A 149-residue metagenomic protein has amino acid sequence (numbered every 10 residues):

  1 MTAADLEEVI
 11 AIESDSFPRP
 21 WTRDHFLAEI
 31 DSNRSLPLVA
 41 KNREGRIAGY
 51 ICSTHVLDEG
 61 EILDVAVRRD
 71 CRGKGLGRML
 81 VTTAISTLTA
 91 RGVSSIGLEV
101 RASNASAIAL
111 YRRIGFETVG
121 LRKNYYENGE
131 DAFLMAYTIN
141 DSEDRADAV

Functional and structural regions predicted by a protein language model:
A3-D70, R78-R91, G120, T138-V149: Acetyl-CoA-dependent GNAT
R68, R72, R101-S103: Residue-level recognition of the GNAT/N-acetyltransferase active site
G75: Glycine-rich phosphate-binding loop
L80, N104-A107: Conserved short alpha-helix immediately C-terminal to the canonical SAM/SAH-binding motif I of Rossmann-like
A84-L88, I96, A107: Short hydrophobic clusters on alpha-helical segments that form packing/core surfaces in small helical domains
S94, R101-A105, N124-V149: C-terminal "cap" of GNAT-fold acetyltransferases
Y111, F116, M135: Conserved active-site tyrosine of GNAT-family acetyltransferases
